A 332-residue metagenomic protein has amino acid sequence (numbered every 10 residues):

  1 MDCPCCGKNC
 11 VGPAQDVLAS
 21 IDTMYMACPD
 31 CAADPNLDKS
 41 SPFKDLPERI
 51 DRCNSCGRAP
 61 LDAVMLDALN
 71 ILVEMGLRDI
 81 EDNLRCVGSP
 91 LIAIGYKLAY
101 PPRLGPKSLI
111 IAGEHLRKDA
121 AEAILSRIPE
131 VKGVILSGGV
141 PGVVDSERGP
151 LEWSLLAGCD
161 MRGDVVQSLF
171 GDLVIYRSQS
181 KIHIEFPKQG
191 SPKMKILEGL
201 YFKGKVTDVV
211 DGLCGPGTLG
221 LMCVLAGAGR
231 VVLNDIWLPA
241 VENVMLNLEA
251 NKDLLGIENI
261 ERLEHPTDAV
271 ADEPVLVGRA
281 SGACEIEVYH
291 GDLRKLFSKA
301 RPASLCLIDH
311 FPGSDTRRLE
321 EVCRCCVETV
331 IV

Functional and structural regions predicted by a protein language model:
M1-A68: N-terminal cysteine/histidine-rich coordination modules
P102-K107, A112-P187: Non-catalytic substrate-recognition/targeting regions of SAM-dependent transferases
P187-D208: Conserved alpha-helix/loop element of class I SAM-dependent methyltransferases that forms part of the SAM/SAH-binding
K205-G215, V232: Conserved class I S-adenosyl-L-methionine
P216-R230: Conserved SAM-binding loop of SAM-dependent methyltransferases across substrates and taxa, primarily the Class I
R230-I236: Conserved SAM-binding motif I beta-strand of class I
I236-R301: S-adenosyl-L-methionine
E285-C325: Active-site segment flanking the S-adenosylmethionine/decSAM binding pocket in AdoMet-dependent transferases
